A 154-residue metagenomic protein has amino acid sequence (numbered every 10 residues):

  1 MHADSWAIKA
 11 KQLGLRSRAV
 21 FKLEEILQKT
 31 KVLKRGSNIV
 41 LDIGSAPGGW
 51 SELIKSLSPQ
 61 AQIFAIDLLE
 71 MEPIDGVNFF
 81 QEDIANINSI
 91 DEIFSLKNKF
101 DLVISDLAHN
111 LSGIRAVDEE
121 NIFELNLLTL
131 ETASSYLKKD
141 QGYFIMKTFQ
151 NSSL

Functional and structural regions predicted by a protein language model:
M1-R35: Class I SAM-dependent methyltransferase Rossmann-like catalytic core, especially the SAM/SAH-binding loop
R35-A46: Conserved class I S-adenosyl-L-methionine
N38, A61, Q141-G142: Glycine-centered, small-residue-biased loops immediately flanking beta-strands in adenine/cofactor-binding cores
P47-P59: Conserved SAM-binding loop of SAM-dependent methyltransferases across substrates and taxa, primarily the Class I
Q62-D67: Conserved SAM-binding motif I beta-strand of class I
L68-S112: S-adenosyl-L-methionine
K97-L137, Q141, N151-L154: Mobile active-site "lid"/loop adjacent to the S-adenosyl-L-methionine
Y143-K147: Short catalytic-loop micro-motif centered on adjacent basic/acidic residues
